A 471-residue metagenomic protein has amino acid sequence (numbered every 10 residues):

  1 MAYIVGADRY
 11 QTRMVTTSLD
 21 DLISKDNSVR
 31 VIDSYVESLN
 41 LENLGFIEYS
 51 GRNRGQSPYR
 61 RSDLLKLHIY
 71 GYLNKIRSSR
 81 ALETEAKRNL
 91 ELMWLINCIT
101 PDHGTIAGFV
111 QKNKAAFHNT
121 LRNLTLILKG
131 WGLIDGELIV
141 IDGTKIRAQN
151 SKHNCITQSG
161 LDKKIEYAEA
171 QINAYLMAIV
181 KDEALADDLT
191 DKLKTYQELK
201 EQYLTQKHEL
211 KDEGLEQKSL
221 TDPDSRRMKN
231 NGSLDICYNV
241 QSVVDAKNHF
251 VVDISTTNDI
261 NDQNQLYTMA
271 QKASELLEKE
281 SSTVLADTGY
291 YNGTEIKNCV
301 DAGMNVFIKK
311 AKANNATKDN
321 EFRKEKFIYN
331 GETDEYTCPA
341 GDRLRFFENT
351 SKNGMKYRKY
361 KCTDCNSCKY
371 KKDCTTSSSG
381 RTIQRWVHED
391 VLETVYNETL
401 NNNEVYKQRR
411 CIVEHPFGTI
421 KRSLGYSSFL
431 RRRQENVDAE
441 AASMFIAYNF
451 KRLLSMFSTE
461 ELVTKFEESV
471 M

Functional and structural regions predicted by a protein language model:
M1-R30: Hydrophobic alpha-helical membrane-insertion signals
M1-Y3, S50-G55, N401-E404: A ubiquitous short alpha-helical element
V5-D8, H68, K75-R88, C98-M471: Anion-binding and metal-coordination hotspots
K25-I69, V387: Basic, short loop/linker segments at the boundary and entry of helix-turn-helix/winged-helix-like folds
